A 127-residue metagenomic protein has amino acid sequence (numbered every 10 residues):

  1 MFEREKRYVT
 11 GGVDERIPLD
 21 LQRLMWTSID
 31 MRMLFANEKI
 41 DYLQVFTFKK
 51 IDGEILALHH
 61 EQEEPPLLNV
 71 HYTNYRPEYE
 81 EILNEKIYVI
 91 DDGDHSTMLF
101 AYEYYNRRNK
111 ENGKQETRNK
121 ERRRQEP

Functional and structural regions predicted by a protein language model:
M1-Y75: N-terminal "domain-start" segment
P65-P127: Short, compact, well-ordered microdomains
